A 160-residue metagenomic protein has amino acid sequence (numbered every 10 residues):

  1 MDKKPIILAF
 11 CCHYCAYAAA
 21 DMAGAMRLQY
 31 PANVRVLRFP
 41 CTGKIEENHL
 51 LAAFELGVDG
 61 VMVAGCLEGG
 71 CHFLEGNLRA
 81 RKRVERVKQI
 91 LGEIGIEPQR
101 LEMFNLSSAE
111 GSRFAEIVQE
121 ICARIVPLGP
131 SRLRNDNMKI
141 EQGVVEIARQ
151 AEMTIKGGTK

Functional and structural regions predicted by a protein language model:
M1-K160: Iron-sulfur-associated redox domains of electron-transfer enzymes in respiratory and anaerobic energy metabolism
